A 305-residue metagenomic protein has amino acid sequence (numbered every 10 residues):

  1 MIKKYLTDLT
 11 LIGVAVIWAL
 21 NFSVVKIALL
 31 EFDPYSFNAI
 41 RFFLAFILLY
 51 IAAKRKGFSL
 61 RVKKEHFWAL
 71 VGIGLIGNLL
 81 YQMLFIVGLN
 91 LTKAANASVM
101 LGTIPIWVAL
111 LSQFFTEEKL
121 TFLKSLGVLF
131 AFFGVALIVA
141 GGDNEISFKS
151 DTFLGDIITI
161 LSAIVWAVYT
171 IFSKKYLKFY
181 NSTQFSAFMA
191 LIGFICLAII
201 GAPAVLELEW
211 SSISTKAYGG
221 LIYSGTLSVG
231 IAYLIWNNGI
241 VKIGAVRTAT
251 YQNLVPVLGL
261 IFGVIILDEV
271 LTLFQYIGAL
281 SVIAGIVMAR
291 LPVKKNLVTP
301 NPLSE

Functional and structural regions predicted by a protein language model:
M1-S36, F148-K175, I199, N301-E305: Glycine-/small-residue-enriched transmembrane alpha-helix faces in small-molecule transporters and effluxers
A15, N38-I40, Q82, N96-T103 (+2 more regions): Helix-helix packing/entry segments at the starts of transmembrane helices
I17, N21-F22, Y50-L101, L137 (+1 more regions): Specific transmembrane alpha-helical segments of multi-pass solute transporters/efflux pumps, especially DMT/EamA
V24-E31, V87-N90, V139-T152, A202-K216 (+1 more regions): Membrane-interface helix termini and inter-helical loops of multi-pass transporters
A28, F37, R41, G88 (+8 more regions): Hydrophobic/aromatic residues within transmembrane alpha-helices of multi-pass small-molecule transporters
L29-L80, W107-V108, I164-F172, S186-L206 (+1 more regions): Transmembrane alpha-helices of multi-pass small-molecule transport proteins
L48-L60, I104-F133, V257-I277: C-terminal transmembrane-helix exit sites in multi-pass transporters
L49, V71, L120-G142, L197 (+3 more regions): Hydrophobic transmembrane alpha-helices of multi-pass small-molecule transport proteins
